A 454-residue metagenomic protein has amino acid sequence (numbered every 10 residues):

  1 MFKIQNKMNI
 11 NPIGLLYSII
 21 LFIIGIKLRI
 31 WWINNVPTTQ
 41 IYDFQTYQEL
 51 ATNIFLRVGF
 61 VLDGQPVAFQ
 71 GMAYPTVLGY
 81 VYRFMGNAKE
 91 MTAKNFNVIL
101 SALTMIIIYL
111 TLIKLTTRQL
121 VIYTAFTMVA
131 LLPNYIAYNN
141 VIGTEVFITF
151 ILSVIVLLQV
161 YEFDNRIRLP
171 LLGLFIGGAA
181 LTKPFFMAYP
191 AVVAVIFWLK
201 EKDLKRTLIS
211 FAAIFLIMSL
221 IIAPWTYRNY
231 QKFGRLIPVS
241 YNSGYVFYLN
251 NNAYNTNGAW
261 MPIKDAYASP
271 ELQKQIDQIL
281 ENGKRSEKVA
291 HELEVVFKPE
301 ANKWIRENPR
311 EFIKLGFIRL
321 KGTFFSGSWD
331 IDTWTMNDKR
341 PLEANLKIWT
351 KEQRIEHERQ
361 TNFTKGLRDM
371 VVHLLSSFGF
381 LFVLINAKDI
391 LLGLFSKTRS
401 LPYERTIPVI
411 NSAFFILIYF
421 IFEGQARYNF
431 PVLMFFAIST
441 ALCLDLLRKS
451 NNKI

Functional and structural regions predicted by a protein language model:
Y17, T92, M105-L131, T149-F150 (+3 more regions): Transmembrane-helix signature of polytopic, membrane-embedded enzymes that assemble or transfer cell-envelope glycans
I20-F22, M72-T76, F84-I106, Y123 (+3 more regions): Loop-to-helix entry region of an early transmembrane alpha helix in multi-pass inner-membrane enzymes
V36-L50, G59-V61, Q65-Y80, N87-M91 (+4 more regions): Extracytoplasmic catalytic/substrate-binding loops of multi-pass membrane glycan-assembly enzymes
Y42, F69, A93-L100, T124-V154 (+3 more regions): Multi-pass, polyprenyl lipid-linked donor-dependent membrane glycosyltransferases
T92, F312-P408: Membrane-interface anchor segments at the N-terminal boundary of transmembrane helices in multi-pass membrane enzymes
N95-T116, V154, L158, L381-I385: Transmembrane-helix motifs of polytopic, lipid-linked glycan transferases
K114-T116, I155-L171, W198-E201, L444 (+1 more regions): Membrane-interface transmembrane helices that cradle and orient dolichyl/undecaprenyl
P238-N345: Membrane-proximal stem/loop segments at transmembrane-domain junctions that anchor or position
